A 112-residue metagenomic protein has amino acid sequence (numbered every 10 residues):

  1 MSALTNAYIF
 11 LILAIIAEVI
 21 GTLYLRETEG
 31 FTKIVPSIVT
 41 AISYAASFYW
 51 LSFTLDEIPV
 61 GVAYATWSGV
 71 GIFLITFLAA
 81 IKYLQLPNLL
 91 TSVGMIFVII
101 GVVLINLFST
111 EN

Functional and structural regions predicted by a protein language model:
M1-N112: Polytopic alpha-helical membrane proteins, predominantly small-molecule transporters/carriers
